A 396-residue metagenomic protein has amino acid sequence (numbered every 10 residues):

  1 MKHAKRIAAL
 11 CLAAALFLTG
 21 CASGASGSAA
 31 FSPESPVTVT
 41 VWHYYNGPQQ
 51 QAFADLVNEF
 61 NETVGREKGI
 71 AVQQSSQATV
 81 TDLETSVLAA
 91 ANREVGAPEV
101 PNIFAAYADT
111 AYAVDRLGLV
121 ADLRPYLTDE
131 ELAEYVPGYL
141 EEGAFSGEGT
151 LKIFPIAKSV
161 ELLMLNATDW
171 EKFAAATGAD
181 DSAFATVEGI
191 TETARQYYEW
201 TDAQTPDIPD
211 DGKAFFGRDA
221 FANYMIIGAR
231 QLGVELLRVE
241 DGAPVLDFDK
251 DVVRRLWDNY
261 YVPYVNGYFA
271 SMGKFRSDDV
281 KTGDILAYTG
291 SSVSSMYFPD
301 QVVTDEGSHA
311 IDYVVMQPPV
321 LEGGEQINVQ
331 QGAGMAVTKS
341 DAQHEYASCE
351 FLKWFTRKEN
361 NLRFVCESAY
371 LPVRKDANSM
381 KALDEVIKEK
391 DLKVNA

Functional and structural regions predicted by a protein language model:
M1-V39: Short, low-complexity disordered leader/linker segments with a strong preference for bacterial N-terminal type II
G47-A71, Y112: Short, polar/charged alpha-helical segment
G65-G138, K172-T177, L286-A287, T304-S308 (+1 more regions): Extracytoplasmic "Venus flytrap"/periplasmic binding protein-like
K68, N92, N266, T304-N378: Extracytoplasmic/periplasmic substrate-recognition and gating elements
E84, A106-L162, P206-I208, A229 (+2 more regions): Hinge/lid segment of periplasmic solute-binding proteins
R124-Y135, A179-A183, I208-D210, A214-F216 (+3 more regions): Short, solvent-exposed loop/beta-turn-alpha elements that line the ligand-binding surface or hinge of extracytoplasmic
S146-I156, E161, E188-P244, I285: Extracytoplasmic/periplasmic solute-binding protein
T191-Y198, A229, V239-G273, P318: Glycine-centered hinge/linker elements that transmit conformational signals in sensory and ligand-binding systems
